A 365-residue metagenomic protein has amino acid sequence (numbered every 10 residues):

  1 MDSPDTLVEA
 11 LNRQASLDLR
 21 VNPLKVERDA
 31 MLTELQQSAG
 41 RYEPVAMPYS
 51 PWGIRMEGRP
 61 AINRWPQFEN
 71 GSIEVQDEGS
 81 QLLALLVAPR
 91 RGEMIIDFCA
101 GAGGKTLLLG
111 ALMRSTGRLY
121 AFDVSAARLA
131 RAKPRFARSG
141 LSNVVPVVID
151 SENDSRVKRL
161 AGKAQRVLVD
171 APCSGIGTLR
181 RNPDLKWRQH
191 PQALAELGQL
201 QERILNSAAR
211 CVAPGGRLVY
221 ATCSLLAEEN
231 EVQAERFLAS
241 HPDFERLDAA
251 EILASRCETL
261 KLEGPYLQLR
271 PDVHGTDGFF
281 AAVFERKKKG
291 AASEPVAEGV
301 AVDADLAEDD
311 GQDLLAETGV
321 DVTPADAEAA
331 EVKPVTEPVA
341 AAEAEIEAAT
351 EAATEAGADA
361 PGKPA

Functional and structural regions predicted by a protein language model:
M1-A365: S-adenosylmethionine
